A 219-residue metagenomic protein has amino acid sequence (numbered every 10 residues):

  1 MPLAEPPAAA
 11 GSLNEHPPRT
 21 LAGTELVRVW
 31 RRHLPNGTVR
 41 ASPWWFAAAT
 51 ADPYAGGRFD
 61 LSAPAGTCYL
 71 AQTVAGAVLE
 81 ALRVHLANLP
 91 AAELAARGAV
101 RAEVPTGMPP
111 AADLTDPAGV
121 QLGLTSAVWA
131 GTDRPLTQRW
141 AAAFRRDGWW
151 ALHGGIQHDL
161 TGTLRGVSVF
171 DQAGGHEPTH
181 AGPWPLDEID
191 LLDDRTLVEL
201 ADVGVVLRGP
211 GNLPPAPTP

Functional and structural regions predicted by a protein language model:
M1-G56, V84-P219: Active-site and NAD+-binding cores of ADP-ribose-processing enzymes
G56-N88: Extended catalytic/binding region for NAD+/ADP-ribose chemistry, centered on the ART fold
